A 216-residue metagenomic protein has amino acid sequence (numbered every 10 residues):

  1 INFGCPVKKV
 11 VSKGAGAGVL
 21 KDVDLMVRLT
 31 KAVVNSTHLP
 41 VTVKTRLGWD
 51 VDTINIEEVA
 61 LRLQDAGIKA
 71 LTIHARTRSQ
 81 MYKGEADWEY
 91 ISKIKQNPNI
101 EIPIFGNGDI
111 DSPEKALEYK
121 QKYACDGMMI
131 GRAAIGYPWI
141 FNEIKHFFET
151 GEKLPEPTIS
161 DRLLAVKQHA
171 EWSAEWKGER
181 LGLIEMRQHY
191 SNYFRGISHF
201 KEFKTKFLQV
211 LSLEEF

Functional and structural regions predicted by a protein language model:
N2-F3, L63: Short coil-to-beta-strand
G4-P6, K44-D50, H74-R78, N107-D111 (+1 more regions): Active-site beta-loop-alpha junctions enriched in small/polar residues
C5-A15, T30, V34-T42, L47: N-terminal small/glycine-rich loop or linker at the start of catalytic domains across soluble metabolic enzymes
C5-P6, G14-A15, T77, F105 (+2 more regions): Residue-level signal for pocket-adjacent positions within structured domains
K8-M26, S79-W88, E152-K153: Glycine-rich tight-turn/loop motif centered on a GG-T
V19, T45-I56: Active-site mouth loops of central-metabolism enzymes
R28, S36-H38, D52-A70, Y82 (+3 more regions): Alpha/beta catalytic cores of nucleotide-metabolism and tRNA/nucleoside-modifying enzymes
